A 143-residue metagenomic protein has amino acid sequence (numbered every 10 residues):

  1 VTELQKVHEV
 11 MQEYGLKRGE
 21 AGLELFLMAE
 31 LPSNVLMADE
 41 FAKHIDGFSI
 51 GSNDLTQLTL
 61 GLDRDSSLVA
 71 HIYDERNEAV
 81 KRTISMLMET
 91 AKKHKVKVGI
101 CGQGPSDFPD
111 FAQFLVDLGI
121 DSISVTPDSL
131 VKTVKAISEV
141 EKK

Functional and structural regions predicted by a protein language model:
V1-K143: Conserved alpha/beta-domain cores
